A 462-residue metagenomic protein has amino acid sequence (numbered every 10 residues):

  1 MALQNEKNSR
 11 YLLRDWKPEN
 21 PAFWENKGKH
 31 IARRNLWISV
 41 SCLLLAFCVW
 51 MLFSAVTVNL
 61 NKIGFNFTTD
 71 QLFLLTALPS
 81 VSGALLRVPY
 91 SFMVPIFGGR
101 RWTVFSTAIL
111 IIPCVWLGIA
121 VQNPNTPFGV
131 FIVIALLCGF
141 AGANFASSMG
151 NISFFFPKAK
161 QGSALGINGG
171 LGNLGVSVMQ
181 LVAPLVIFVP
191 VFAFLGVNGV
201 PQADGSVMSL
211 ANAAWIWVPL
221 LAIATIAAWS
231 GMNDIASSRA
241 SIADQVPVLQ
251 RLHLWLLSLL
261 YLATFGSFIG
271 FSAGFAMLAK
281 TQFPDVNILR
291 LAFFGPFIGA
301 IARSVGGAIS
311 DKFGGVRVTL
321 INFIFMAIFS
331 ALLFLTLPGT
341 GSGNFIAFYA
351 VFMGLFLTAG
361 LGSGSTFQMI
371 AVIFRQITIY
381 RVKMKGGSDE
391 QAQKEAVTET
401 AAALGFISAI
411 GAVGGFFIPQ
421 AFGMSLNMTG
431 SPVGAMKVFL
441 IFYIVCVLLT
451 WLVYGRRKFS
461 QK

Functional and structural regions predicted by a protein language model:
R34-F65, M179, F271-A276, I418: Extracytoplasmic
F53-V58, R251-A300, S363, F367-Q368 (+1 more regions): Extracytoplasmic gate region of multi-pass secondary transporters
L74-F92, F293-G306: Central cavity-lining transmembrane alpha-helices of secondary-active solute carriers, predominantly the Major
L85-F128: Conserved MFS/SLC helix-loop-helix module at the cytosolic interface between two early adjacent transmembrane helices
A108-P124, I324-S342: C-terminal ends and interior cores of transmembrane alpha-helices in multi-pass membrane transporters/permeases
P113, P127-A143, N344-S363: Hydrophobic core of transmembrane alpha-helices in multi-pass small-molecule transporters, especially MFS/SLC-type
G142, G162-F188, L404-I418: Glycine-rich segments within core transmembrane alpha-helices of 12-TM secondary carriers
F188-V191, I216-S238, L449-V453: C-terminal membrane-cytosol helix-exit motif in multi-pass small-molecule transporters
